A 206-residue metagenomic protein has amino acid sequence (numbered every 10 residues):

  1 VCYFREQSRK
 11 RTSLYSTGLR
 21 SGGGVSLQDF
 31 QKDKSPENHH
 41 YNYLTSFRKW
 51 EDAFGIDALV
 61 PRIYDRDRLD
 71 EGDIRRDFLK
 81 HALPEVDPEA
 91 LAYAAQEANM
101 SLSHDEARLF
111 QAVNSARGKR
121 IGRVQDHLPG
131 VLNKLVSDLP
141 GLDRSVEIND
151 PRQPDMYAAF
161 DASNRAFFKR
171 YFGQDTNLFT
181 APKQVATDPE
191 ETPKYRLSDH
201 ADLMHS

Functional and structural regions predicted by a protein language model:
V1-S206: Anion-recognition interface
